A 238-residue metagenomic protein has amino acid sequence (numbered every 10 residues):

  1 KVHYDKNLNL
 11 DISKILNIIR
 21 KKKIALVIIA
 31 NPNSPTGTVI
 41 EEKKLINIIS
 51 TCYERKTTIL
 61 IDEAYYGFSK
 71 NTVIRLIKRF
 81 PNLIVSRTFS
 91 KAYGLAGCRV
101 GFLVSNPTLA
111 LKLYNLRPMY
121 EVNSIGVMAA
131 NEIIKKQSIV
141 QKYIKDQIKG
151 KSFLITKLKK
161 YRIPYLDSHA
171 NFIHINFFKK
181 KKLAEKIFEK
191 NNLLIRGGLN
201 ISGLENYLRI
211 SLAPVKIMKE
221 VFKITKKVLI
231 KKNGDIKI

Functional and structural regions predicted by a protein language model:
K1-D5, E63, R87, L199: Short beta->alpha connector loops at strand-helix junctions that form conserved, small/polar/Pro-enriched
Y4-G67: Active-site phosphate-binding strand-loop segment of PLP-dependent enzymes
N9, G97, H169, S202-N206: Short acidic/glycine-enriched loop/turn segments that link adjacent beta-strands
N82-K159, I163-L166: PLP-dependent aminotransferase class I/II
I148, K160-N191: Conserved PLP-binding catalytic core of the aspartate aminotransferase-like
K190, N200-I238: PLP-dependent enzyme catalytic core of the Aspartate aminotransferase-like
